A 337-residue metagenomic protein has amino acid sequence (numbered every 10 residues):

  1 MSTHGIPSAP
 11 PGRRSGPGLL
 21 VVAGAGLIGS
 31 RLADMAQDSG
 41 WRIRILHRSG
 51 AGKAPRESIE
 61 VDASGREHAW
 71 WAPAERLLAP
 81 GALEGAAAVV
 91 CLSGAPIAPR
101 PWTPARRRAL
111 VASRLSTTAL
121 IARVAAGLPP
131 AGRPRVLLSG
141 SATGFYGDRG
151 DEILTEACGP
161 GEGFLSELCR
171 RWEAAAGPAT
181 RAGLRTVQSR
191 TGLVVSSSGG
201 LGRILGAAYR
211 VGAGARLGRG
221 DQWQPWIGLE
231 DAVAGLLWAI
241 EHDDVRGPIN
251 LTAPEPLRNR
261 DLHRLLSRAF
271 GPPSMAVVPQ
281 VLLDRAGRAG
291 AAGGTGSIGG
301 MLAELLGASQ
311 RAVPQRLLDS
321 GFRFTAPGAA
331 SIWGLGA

Functional and structural regions predicted by a protein language model:
M1-R13, A303-A337: C-terminal amphipathic/interface module of NAD(P)-dependent oxidoreductases and related NAD-binding regulators
G18-D38: N-terminal Rossmann NAD(P)H-binding glycine-rich loop of SDR-like oxidoreductase domains
A63-T117: NAD(P)H-binding glycine-rich loop region in Rossmannoid oxidoreductase-like domains and their noncatalytic homologs
T118-G163: Conserved Rossmann-fold NAD(P)-dependent oxidoreductase catalytic core, especially the SDR/UDP-sugar
S141-A142, A174-S197: Conserved beta-loop-beta element that borders a ligand/cofactor-binding pocket
R170, A182, V195-L205, E230 (+1 more regions): Glycine/proline-rich active-site loop of Rossmann-fold NAD(P)-dependent oxidoreductases
I204-D231: A conserved pocket-lining segment of Rossmann-fold NAD(P)-dependent short-chain dehydrogenase/reductase
H242-I298, G334-G336: Mid/C-terminal beta-alpha module of Rossmann-like enzyme folds, strongest in SDR-family dehydrogenases/epimerases
